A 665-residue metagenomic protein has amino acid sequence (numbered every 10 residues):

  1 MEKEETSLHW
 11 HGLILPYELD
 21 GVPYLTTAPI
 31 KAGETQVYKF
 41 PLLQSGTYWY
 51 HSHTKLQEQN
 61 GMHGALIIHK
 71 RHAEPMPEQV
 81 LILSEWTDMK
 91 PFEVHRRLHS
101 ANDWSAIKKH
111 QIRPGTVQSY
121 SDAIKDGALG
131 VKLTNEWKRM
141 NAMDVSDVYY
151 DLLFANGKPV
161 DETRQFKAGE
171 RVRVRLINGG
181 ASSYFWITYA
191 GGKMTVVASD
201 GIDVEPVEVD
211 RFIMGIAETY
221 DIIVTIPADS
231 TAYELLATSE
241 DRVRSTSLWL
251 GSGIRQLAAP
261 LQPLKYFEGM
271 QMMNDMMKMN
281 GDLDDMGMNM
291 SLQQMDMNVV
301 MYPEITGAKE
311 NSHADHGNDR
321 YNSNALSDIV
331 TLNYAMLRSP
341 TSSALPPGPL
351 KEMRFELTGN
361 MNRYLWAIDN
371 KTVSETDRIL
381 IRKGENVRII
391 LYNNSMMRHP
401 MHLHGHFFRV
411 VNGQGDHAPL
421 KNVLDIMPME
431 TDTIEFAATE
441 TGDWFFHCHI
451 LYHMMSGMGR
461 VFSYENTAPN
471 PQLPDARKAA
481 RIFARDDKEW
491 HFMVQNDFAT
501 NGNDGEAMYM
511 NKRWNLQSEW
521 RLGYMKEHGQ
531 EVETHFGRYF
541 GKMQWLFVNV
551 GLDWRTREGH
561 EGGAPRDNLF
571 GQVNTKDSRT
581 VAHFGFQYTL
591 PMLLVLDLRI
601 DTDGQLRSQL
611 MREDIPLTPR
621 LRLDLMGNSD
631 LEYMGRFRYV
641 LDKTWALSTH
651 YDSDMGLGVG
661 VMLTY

Functional and structural regions predicted by a protein language model:
M1-I216, I222, R255-N289, Q293-M295 (+5 more regions): Histidine-centered copper-binding motifs that mark active-site loops of extracellular/periplasmic copper enzymes
G21-P23, I368, D416, Q530-T534 (+3 more regions): Outer-membrane beta-barrel translocator domains and adjoining extracellular loop/strand segments of Gram-negative
Y48-T54, T231-E240, W444-I450: Short, aromatic- and glycine-rich surface loops/edge beta-strands on solvent-exposed regions
Y149-A168, L357-K383: N-terminal edge beta-strand
A190-V204, K371-V373, N394-K421, Y452-H453 (+1 more regions): Active/binding-pocket-proximal capping segment
W490-T500, R513-Y524, V532-T534, W545-R555 (+5 more regions): Transmembrane beta-strand segments that form the barrel wall of outer-membrane beta-barrel proteins
G505, T534-F536, F584-F586, S608-R612 (+3 more regions): Membrane-embedded beta-strands of outer-membrane beta-barrel proteins, especially the hydrophobic/small aromatic
G635-Y639, S653-Y665: Outer-membrane beta-barrel "beta-signal"
